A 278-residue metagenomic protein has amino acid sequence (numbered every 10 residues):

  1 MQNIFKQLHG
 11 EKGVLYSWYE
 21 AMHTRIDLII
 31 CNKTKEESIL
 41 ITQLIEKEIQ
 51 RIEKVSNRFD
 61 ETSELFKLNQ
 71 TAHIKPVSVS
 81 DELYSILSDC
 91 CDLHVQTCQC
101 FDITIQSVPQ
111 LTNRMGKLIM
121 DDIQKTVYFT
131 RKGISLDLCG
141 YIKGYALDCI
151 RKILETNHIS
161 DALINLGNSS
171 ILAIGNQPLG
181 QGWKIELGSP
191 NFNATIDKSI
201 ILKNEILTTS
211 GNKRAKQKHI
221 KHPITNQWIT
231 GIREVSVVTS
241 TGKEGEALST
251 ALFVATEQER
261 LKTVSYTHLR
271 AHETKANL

Functional and structural regions predicted by a protein language model:
M1-E273: Mature catalytic core of soluble alpha/beta enzymes
K275-N277: Intrinsically disordered, low-complexity polyampholyte segments enriched for Lys and acidic residues
